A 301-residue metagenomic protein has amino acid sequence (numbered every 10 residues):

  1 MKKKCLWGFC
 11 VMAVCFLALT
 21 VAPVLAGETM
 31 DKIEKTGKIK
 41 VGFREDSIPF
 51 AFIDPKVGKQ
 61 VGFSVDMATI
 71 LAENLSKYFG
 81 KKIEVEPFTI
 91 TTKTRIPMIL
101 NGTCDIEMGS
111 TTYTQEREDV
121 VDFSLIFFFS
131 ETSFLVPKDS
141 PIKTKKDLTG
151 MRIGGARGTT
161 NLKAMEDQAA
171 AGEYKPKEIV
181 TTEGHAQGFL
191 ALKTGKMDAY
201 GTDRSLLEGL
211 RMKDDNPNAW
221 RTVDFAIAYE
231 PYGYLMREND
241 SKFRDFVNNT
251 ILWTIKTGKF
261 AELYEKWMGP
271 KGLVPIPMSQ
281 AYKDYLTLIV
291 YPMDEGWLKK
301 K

Functional and structural regions predicted by a protein language model:
E28, T160-V180, N218-A219, I251-K301: Ligand-binding clefts/hinges and TM-proximal coupling segments of bilobed small-molecule sensing domains
E34-E107: Extracytoplasmic small-molecule ligand-binding "clamshell" domains of the periplasmic binding protein/Venus flytrap
K40-I48, Q60-K77, T112, S130-H185 (+1 more regions): Bilobed "Venus flytrap"/periplasmic-binding protein-like clamshell domains and structurally analogous long
E45, F128-D139, R204, M212-I251 (+2 more regions): Periplasmic-binding protein-like
T69, G80-D147, T287-K299: Acidic, polar ligand-binding/catalytic clefts
T69-N74, I142, K146, M151-R152 (+3 more regions): Extended ligand-binding regions for polar small-molecule ligands
K82-P97, I179-L190, A228-E230: Short helix-initiation/N-cap motifs at beta->coil->alpha
T94, M108-D119, A164-A171, A186 (+3 more regions): A ligand-binding cleft/hinge motif common to bilobed small-molecule-binding domains
